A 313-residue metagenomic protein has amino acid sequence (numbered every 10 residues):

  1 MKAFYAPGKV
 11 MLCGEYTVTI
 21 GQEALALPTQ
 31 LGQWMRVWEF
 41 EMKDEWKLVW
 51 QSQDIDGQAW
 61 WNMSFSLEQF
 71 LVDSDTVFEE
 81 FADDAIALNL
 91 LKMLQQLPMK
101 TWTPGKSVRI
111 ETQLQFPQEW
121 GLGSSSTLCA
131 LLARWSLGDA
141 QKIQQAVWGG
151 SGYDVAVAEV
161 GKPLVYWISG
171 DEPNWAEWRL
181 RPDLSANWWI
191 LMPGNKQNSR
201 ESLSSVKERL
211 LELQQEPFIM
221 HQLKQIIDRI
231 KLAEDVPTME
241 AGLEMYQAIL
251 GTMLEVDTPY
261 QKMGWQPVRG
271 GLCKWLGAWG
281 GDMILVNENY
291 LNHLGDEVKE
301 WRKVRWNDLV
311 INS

Functional and structural regions predicted by a protein language model:
M1-F4, G8-K9: Extreme N-terminal starter segment of soluble prokaryotic enzymes
Y5, Q113-A133, S151, L272-I284: Glycine/serine-rich anion-binding loops at beta->alpha junctions that coordinate negatively charged ligand groups
G8, C13-E15, T19-G21, Q225-S313: Glycine-rich, charge-dense phosphate/pyrophosphate-binding loop(s) and the adjacent flexible "lid"/catalytic subdomain
G21-Q30, L203-E208: Short Gly/aromatic-enriched secondary-structure transition segments
Q30-Q33, W38-K142: Anion-binding (especially nucleotide phosphate/pyrophosphate-binding) glycine-rich loop and adjoining beta-alpha core
Q33-V37, D154-A158, L164, D282-V286: Short beta-strand scaffold segments in enzyme catalytic cores
G138-R181: Alpha/beta catalytic cores of group-transfer enzymes, especially the acyltransferase/condensing modules of polyketide
R179-K231: Acyltransferase
